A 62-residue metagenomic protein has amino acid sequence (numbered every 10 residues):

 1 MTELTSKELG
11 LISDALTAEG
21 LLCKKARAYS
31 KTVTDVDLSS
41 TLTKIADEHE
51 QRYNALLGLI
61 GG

Functional and structural regions predicted by a protein language model:
M1-G62: His/Met- and acidic-residue-enriched segments that coordinate or traffic transition-metal cofactors and support
